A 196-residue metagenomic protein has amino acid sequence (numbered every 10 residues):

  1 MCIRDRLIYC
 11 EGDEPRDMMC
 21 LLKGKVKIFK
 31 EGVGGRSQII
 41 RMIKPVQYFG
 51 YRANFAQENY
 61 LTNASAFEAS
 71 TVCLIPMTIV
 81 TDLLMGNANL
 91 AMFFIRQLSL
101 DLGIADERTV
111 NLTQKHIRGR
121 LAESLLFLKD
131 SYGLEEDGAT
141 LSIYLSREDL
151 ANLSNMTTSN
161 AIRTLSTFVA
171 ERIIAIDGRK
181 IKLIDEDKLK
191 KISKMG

Functional and structural regions predicted by a protein language model:
M1-R6: Conserved small/polar residues in nucleotide/adenosyl-binding loops
I8-D13: Short phosphate-coordinating micro-motif centered on Lys-Gly-acidic
R16-F29, P45-V46: Glycine- and acidic-residue-biased ligand/ion/polar-headgroup-sensing regions
K25, A69-T71, K180: Structural motif
V33-I40: Short alpha-helix-to-loop micro-motif enriched in aromatics/charged/Gly
R41-G103: Cyclic-nucleotide recognition modules
M85-N155: Polybasic "coupling" helices that flank or enter modular domains
D130-G196: Phosphate-/nucleic-acid-contacting segments
